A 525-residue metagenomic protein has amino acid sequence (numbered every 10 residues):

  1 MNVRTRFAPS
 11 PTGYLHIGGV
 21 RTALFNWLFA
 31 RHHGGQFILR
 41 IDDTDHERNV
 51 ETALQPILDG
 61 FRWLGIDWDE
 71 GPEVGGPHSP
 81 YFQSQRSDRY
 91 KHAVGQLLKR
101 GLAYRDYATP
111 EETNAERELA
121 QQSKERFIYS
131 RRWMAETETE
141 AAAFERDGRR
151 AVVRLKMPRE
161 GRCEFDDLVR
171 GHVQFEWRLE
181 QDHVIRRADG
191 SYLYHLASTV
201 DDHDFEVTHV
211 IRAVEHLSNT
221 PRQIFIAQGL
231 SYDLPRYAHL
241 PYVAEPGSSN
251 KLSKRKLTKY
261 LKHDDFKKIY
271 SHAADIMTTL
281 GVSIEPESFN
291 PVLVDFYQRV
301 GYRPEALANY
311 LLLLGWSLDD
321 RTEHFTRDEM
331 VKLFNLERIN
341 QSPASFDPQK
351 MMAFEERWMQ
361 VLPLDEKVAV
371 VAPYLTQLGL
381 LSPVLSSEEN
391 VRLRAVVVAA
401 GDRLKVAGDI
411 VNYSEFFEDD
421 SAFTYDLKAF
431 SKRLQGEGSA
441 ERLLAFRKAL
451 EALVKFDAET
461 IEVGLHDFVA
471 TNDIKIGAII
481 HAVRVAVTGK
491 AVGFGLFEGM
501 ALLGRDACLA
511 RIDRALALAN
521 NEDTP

Functional and structural regions predicted by a protein language model:
M1-Q122, S191, S218-Y232, A306: N-terminal Rossmann-like or analogous alpha/beta NTP/dinucleotide-binding catalytic cores that position adenine
T5-P11, L39-D43, F205-V210, F289-V294 (+2 more regions): Glycine- and acidic
N26, I57, L97, G101 (+8 more regions): Residue-level signal for inorganic ion chemistry
P80-S84, R187, F205-H216, A244-E305 (+4 more regions): Conserved phosphate-binding loops in nucleotide/dinucleotide-binding enzymes
Y104-R105, T109-H263, L293, L318: Active-site cores that bind ATP or allylic diphosphates and position pyrophosphate for catalysis
L318-Q377, L381-V398: Active-site-proximal acidic segments at structured loop/helix or strand boundaries that coordinate catalytic metals
L364-N472: Small-residue-rich helix-loop
A458-A519: Charged substrate- and nucleic-acid-binding regions of tRNA-handling and nucleotidyl-transfer enzymes, centered on
